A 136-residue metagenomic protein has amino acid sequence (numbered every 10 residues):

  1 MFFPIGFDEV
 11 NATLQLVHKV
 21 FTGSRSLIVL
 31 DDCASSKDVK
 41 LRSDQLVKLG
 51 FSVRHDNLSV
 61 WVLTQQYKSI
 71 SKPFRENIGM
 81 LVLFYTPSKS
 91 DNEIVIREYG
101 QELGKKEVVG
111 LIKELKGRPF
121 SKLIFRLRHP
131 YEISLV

Functional and structural regions predicted by a protein language model:
F2-K106: Conserved P-loop NTPase motor cores
V10-A12, E114, L123-R126: C-terminal non-catalytic interaction/localization modules
F21, K116-G117: Extracellular/periplasmic catalytic domains that process cell-envelope and extracellular macromolecules
G110: PLD/PLD-like phosphodiesterase catalytic module centered on the HKD motif
R118-V136: Conserved P-loop NTPase motor module
